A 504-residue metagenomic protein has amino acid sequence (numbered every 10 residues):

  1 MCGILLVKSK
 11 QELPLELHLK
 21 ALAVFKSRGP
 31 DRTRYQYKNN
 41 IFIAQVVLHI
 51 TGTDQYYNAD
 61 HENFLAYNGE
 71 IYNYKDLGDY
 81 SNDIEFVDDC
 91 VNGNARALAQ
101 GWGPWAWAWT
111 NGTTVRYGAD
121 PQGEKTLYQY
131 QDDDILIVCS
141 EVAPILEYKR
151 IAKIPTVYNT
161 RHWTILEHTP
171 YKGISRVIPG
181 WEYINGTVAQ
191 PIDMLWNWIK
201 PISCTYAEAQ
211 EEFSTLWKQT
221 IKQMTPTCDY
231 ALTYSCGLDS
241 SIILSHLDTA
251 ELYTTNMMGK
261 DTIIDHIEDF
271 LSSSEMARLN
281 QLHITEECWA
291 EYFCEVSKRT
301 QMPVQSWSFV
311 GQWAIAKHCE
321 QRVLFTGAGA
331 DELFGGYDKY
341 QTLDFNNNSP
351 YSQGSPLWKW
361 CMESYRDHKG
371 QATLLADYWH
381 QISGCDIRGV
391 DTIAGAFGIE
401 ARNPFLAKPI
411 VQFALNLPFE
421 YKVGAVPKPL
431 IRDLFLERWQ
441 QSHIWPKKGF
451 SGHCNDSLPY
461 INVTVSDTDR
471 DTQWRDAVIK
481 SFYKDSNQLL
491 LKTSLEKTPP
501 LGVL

Functional and structural regions predicted by a protein language model:
M1, G173, S308, F325 (+1 more regions): Adenosyl-5′-phosphate
M1-E295, R299, R322, T498-L501: Cysteine-centered catalytic environments shared across enzyme families
P14, Y80-D83, A209, F213 (+8 more regions): Hydrophobic (often cysteine-bearing) scaffold residues that line and stabilize catalytic clefts of nucleotide/cofactor
F86, L216, T220, D269-F270 (+3 more regions): Amphipathic alpha-helical segments that form well-ordered structural scaffolds and often line/cohere around active
D88-D89, S241-S245, W313-K317, G335 (+1 more regions): Short, hydrophobic alpha-helix immediately C-terminal to the catalytic nucleophile
P104-W105, T227-Y230, Y234, E286-K339 (+2 more regions): Conserved adenosine/adenylate-binding substructure
S235-D239, G329, K447-H453: A glycine-rich phosphate-binding loop feature that marks nucleotide/adenosyl-phosphate handling sites
M258-A314, K339-N348, D367-H368, N416-V423: ATP-dependent adenylate-handling ligase core
